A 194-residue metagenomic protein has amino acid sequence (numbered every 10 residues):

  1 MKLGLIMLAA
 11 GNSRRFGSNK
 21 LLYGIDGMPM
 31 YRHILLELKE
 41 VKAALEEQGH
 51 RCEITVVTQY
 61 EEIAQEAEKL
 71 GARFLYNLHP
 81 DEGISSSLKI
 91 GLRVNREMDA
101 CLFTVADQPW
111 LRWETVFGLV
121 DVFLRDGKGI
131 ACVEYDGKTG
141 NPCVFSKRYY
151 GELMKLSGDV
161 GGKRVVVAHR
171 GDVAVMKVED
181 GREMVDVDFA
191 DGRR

Functional and structural regions predicted by a protein language model:
M1-L5, K155-R194: Conserved alpha/beta core of the MobA/IspD/sugar-nucleotide pyrophosphorylase nucleotidyltransferase superfamily
K2-T58: N-terminal glycine-rich phosphate-binding loop and ensuing alpha1 helix
G24, W110, V144, V175 (+1 more regions): Short aromatic/basic micro-patch
I34-A100, E114: Conserved N-terminal catalytic core of the sugar/cofactor nucleotidyltransferase
A64, V116, Y149-L153, G192-R193: A generic structural signal for short hydrophobic patches within well-formed alpha-helices
K69-G71, Y149, H169: Short, structured coil segments at secondary-structure junctions
D81-K147: Conserved beta-loop-beta/alpha segment of the NTase-like Rossmann-fold superfamily that binds/positions NTPs
